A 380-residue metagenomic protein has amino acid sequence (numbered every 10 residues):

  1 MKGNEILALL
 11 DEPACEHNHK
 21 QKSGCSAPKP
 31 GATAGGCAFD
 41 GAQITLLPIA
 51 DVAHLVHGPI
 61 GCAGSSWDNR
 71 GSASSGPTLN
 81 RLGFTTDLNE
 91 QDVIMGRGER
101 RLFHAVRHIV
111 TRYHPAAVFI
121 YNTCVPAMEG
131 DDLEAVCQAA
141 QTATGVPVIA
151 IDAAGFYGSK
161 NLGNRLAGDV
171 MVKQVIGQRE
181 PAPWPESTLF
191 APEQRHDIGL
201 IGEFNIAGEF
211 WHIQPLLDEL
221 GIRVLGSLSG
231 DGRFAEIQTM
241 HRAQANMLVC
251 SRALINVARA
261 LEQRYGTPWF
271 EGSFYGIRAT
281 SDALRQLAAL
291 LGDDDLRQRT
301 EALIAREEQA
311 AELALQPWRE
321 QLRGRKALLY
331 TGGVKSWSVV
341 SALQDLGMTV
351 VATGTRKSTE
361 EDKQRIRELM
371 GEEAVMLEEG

Functional and structural regions predicted by a protein language model:
M1-G380: An N-terminal assembly and electron-transfer interface module characteristic of large anaerobic redox and radical
